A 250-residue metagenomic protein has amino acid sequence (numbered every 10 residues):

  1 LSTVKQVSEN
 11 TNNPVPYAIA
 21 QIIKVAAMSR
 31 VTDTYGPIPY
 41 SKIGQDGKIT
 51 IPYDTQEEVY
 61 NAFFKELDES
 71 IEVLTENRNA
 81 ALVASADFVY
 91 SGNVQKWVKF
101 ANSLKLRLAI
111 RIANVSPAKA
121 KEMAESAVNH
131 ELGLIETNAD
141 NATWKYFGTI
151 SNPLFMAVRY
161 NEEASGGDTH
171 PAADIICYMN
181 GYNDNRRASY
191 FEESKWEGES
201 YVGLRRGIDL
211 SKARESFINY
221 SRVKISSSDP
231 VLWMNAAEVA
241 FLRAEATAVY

Functional and structural regions predicted by a protein language model:
L1-Y250: Structured, solvent-exposed acidic/aromatic patches
